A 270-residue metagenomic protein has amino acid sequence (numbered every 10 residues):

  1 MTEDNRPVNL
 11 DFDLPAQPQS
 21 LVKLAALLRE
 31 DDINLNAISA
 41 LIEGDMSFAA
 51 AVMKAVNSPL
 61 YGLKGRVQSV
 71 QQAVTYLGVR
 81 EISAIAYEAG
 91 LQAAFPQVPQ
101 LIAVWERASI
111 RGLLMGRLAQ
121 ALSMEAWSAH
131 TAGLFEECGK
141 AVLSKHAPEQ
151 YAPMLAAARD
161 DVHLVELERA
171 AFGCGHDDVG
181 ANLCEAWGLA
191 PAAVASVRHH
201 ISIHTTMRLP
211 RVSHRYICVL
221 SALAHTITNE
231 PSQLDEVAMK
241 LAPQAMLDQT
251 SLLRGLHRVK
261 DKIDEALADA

Functional and structural regions predicted by a protein language model:
M1-L155, R159-D235, D269: Conserved alpha-helical "signature site" that marks functionally important helical segments or helix/loop junctions
M1-R6, M239-A270: Terminal helices and disordered tails flanking the catalytic cores of nucleotide-processing hydrolases
